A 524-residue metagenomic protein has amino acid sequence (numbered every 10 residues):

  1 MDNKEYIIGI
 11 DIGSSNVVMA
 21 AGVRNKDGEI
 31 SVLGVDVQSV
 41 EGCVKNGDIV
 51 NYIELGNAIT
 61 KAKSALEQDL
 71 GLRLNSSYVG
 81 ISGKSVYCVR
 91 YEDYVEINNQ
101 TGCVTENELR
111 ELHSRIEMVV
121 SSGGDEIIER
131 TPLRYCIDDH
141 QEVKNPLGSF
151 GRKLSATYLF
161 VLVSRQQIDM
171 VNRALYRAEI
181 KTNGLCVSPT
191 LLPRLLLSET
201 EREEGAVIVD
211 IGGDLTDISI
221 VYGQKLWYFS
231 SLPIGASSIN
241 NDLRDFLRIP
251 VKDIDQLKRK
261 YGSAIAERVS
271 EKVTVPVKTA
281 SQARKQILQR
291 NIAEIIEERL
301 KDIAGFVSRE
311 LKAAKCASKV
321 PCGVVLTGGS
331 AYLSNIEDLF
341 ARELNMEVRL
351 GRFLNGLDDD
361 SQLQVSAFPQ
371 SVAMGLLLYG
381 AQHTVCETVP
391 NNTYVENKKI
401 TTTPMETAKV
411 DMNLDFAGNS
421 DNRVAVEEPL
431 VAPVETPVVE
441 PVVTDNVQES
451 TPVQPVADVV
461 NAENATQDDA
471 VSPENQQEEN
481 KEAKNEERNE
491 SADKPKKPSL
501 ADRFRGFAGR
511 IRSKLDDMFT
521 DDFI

Functional and structural regions predicted by a protein language model:
M1-S14, A20-S76, I81-A206, P250-V251 (+2 more regions): Nucleotide/phosphate-binding catalytic cleft detector across ATP-hydrolyzing and phosphate-transferring enzymes
G9-I10, M19, V79, L175 (+5 more regions): Residue-level signature of catalytic and energy-coupling elements of molecular machines, predominantly ATP/GTP-dependent
R73-G83, A314-G329: Short glycine-rich phosphate-binding loop at a beta-alpha junction
A174-L185, V275-A317: Adenine-nucleotide phosphate-binding core of ATP-dependent small-molecule kinases
V187-R194, S238, N355-D358: Short acidic loop-to-helix transition motifs that present clustered carboxylates
L197-S270: Acidic, glycine-rich loop-and-beta core segments that form the ion-binding/anion-interacting portion of active sites
G262-S263, K319-E343: Glycine-rich phosphate-binding loops at beta-strand->alpha-helix junctions
G351-P404: Glycine-rich phosphate-binding/hydrolytic loop that grips phosphoryl groups
